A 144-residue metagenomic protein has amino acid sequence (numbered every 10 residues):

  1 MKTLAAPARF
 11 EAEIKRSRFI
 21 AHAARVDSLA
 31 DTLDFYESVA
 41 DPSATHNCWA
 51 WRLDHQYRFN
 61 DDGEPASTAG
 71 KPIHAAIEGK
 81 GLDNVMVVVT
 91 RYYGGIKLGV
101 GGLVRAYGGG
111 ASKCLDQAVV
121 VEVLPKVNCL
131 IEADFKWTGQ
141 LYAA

Functional and structural regions predicted by a protein language model:
M1-T68: C-terminal regulatory domains involved in ligand/effector binding and gene-expression control
R9-A12, E37, H74-I77, A118-V119: A generic local secondary-structure boundary/capping motif
S17, P42-A44, G81-D83, V123-P125: Short flexible coil/turn linkers enriched for glycine and charged/polar residues that connect secondary-structure
H22, N47-W49, N84-V87, N128-L130: Structural motif
F59-N60, T90-G94, V127: Short hinge/gating elements
P72-Q117: Active-site beta-strand/loop microenvironment that shapes enzyme catalytic pockets
V121-W137: Short glycine-/aliphatic-rich beta-strand segments at the starts of folded cytosolic domains
L141-A144: Short amphipathic alpha-helices in soluble, non-transmembrane regions that often serve as interface/regulatory elements
